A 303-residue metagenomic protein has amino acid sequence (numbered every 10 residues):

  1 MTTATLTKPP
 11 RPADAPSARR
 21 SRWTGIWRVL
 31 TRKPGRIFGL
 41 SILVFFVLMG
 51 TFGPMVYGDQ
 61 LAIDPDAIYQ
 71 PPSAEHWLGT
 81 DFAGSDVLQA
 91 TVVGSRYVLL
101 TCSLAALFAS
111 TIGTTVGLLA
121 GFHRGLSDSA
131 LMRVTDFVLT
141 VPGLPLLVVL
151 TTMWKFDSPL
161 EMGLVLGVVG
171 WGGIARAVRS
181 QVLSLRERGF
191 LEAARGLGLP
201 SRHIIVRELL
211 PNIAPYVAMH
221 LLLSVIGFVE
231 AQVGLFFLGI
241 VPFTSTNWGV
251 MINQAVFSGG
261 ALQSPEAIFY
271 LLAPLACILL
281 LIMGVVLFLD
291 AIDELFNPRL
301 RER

Functional and structural regions predicted by a protein language model:
M1-S41, V286-R303: Transmembrane alpha-helical segments of polytopic membrane transport and secretion proteins
A13, A18, W27, T51-Q89: Short membrane-interfacial helix/loop motifs at transmembrane-helix boundaries
T31-L43, S103, Q263-I268: Membrane-interface helix starts
W77-D81, V87, F108, G121-L185 (+1 more regions): Generic hydrophobic transmembrane alpha-helix motif, especially the helices
V87-F122: Transmembrane alpha-helix signature in integral membrane proteins
L139, T152-W154, V182, A231-A273 (+1 more regions): Glycine-rich helix-loop "coupling/hinge" segments at transmembrane-helix boundaries in multipass transporters
V169, P215, L222-L223, Q263-R303: C-terminal transmembrane helix and the adjacent membrane-cytosol boundary/short C-terminal tail of inner/organellar
